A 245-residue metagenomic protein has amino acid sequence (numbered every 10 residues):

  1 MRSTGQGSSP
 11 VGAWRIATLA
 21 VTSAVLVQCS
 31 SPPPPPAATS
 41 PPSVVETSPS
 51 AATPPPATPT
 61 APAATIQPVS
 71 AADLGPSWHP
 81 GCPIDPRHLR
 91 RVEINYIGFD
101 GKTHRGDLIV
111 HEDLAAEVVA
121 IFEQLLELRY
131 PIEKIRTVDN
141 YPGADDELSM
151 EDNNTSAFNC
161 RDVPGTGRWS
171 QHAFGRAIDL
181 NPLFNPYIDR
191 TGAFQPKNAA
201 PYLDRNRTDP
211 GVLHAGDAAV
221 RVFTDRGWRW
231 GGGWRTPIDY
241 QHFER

Functional and structural regions predicted by a protein language model:
M1-L26: Sec-dependent bacterial lipoprotein signal peptides
R15-I16, L26-W78: N-terminal low-complexity, Pro/Thr-rich disordered segments that flank secretion/membrane-targeting signals
Q28-S30, G81-P83, N159: Sequence contexts marking disulfide-bonded cysteines in secreted/extracellular proteins
P54-Y96, K102-D107, W169-S170: Compositionally biased intrinsically disordered regions enriched in Thr/Gly
A57-T60, I84-D85, A115, W230-G231 (+1 more regions): Post-signal peptide N-terminal regions of Sec-secreted extracellular proteins
I84-M150: Active-site acidic/histidine clusters and adjacent loop/turn architecture that either coordinate catalytic ions
R136-H172, Y187: Active-site-adjacent loop/helix surface patches within enzyme catalytic domains that shape the substrate-binding cleft
D162-W169, F174-R245: Catalytic cores and adjacent binding grooves of peptidoglycan-active enzymes
